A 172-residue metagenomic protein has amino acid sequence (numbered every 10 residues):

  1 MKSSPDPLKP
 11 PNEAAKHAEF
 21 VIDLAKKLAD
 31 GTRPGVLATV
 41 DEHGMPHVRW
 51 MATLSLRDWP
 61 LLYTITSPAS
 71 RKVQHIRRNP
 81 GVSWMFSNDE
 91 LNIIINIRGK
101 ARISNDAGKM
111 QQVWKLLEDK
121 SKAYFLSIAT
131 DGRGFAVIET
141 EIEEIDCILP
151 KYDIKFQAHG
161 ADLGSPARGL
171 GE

Functional and structural regions predicted by a protein language model:
M1-E19, N96-E172: Charged, gly/pro-rich active-site loop segments
K27-E42, V82-F86: A short, Trp-centered hydrophobic/proline-enriched beta-strand micro-motif
T32-P34, P60-L62, N79-V82, R133-V137 (+1 more regions): Short, surface-exposed beta-edge/turn micro-motifs
P34-V36, V48-M51: Short glycine-rich loop/turn motifs
H43-H47, K100: Residue-level signal for well-ordered, solvent-exposed loop/turn and beta-edge residues enriched in charged/polar side
T53-L54, G108: A generic structural motif
L54-L91: A short mixed-secondary-structure module that forms the rim of ligand-binding clefts
